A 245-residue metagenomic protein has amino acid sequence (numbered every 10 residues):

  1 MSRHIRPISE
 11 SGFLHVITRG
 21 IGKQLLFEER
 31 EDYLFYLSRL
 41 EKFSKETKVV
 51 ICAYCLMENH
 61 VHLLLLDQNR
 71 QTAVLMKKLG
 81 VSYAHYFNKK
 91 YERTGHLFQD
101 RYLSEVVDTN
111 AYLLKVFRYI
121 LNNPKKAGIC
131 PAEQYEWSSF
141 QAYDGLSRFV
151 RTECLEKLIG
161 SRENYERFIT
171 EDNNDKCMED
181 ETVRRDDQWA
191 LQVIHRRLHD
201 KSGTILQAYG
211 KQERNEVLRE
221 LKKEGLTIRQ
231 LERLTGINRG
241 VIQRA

Functional and structural regions predicted by a protein language model:
M1-C52, D67-A245: Short Pro-Cys-Gly-centered "Cys-loop" motif that presents a nucleophilic cysteine in a tight turn
H60-D67: Short beta-strand->loop micro-motif that forms the acidic, two-metal-ion catalytic signature in nucleotide-processing
